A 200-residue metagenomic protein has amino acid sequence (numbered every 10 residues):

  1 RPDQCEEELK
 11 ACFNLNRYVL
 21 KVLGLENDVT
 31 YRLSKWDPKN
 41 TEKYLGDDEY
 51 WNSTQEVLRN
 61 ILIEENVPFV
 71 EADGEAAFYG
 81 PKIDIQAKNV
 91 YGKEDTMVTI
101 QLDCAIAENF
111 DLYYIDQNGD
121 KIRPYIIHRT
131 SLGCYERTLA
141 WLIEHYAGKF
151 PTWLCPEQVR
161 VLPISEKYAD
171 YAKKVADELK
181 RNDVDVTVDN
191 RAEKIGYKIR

Functional and structural regions predicted by a protein language model:
R1-R200: NTP/phosphate- and nucleic-acid-binding module
